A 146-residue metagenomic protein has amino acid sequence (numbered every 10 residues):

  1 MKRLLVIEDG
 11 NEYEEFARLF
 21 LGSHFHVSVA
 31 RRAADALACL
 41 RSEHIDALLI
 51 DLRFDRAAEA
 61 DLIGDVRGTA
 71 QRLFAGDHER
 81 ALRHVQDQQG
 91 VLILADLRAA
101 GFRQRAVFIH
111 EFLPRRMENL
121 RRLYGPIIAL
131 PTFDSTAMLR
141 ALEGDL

Functional and structural regions predicted by a protein language model:
I7-E8, H110: Conserved acidic carboxylate
G10-Y13, R53-E59, L113-R115: Short acidic, S/G/P-rich loop/turn micro-motifs used as interaction or catalytic elements
N11-S28: Two-component/phosphorelay signaling modules centered on CheY-like receiver
V29-A47, D51, D55-H78: Acidic, metal-coordinating helix/loop segments flanking the phosphotransfer/catalytic sites of two-component signaling
D35, R115-N119, L123, F133-L146: C-terminal output helix
L40, L97, L142-E143: Short hydrophobic patches on amphipathic alpha-helices that form coiled-coil/helix-mediated interaction surfaces
A70-R121: A short, hydrophobic beta-strand element within the central beta-sheet of small alpha/beta folds
